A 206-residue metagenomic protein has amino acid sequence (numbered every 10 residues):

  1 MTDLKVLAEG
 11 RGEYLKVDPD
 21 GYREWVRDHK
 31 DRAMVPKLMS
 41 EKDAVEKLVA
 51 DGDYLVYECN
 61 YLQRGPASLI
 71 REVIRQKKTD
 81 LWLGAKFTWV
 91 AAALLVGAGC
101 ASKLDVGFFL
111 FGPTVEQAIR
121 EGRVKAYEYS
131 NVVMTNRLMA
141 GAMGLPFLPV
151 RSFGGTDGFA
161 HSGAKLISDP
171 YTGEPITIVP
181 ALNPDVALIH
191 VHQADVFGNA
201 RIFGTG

Functional and structural regions predicted by a protein language model:
M1-G206: Conserved alpha/beta enzyme-core scaffold
